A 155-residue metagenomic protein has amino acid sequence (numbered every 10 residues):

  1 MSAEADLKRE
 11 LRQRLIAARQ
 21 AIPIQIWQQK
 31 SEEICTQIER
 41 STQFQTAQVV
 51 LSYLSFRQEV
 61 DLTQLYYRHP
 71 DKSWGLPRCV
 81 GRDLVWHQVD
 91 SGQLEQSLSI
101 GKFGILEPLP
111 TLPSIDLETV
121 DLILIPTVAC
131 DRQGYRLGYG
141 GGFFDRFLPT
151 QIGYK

Functional and structural regions predicted by a protein language model:
S2-T119: N-terminal active-site beta-alpha-beta segment that forms phosphate/nucleotide-binding and substrate-recognition loops
S91-G92, V128, I152-G153: Short loop segments at secondary-structure junctions
L109, L117-P126, C130-R132: Helix-hairpin-helix/helix-loop-helix acidic hairpins
Q133-K155: Membrane-associated lipid acylation/remodeling enzymes share a hydrophobic transmembrane-juxtamembrane segment
